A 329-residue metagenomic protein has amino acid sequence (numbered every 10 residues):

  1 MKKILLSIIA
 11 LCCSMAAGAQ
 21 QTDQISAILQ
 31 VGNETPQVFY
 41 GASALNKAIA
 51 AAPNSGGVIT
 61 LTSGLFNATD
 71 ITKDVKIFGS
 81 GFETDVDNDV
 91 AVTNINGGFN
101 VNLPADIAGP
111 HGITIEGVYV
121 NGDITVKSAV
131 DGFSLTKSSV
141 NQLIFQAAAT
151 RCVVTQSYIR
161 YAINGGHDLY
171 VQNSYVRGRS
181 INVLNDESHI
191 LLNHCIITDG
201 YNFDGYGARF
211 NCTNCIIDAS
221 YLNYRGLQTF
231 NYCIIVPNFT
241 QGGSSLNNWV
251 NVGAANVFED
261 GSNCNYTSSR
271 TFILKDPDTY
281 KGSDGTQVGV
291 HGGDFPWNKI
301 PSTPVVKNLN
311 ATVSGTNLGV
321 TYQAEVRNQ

Functional and structural regions predicted by a protein language model:
M1-Q24: Bacterial Sec-dependent N-terminal signal peptides
A27-L65: Acidic Gly/Asp/Thr-rich repetitive segments characteristic of extracellular carbohydrate-active and adhesion proteins
L45, L318-T321: A short beta-strand segment in extracellular, disulfide-stabilized domains
G64-L65, G81-D85, I235-Q241, N263 (+1 more regions): Acidic glycine-/aspartate-rich tracts in secreted/extracellular proteins
V75-V126, K137, Q142-L143, R179: Right-handed parallel beta-helix/beta-spiral solenoid domain characteristic of secreted/periplasmic
I124-K127, L143-Q146, C152-N265: Predominantly extracellular beta-rich ligand-binding scaffolds that present long acidic/polar faces for carbohydrate
L246-K299: C-terminal accessory segments
T286-L318, E325-R327: Short, compositionally biased P/S/T/A/G/V-rich stretches that sit at domain boundaries
